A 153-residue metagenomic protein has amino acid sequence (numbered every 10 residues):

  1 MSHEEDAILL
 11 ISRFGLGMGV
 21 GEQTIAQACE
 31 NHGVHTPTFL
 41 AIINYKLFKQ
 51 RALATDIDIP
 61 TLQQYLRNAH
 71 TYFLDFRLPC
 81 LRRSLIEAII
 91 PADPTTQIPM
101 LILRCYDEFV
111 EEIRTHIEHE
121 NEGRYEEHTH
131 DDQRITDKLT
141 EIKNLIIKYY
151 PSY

Functional and structural regions predicted by a protein language model:
M1-Y153: Small-residue-biased structural context
